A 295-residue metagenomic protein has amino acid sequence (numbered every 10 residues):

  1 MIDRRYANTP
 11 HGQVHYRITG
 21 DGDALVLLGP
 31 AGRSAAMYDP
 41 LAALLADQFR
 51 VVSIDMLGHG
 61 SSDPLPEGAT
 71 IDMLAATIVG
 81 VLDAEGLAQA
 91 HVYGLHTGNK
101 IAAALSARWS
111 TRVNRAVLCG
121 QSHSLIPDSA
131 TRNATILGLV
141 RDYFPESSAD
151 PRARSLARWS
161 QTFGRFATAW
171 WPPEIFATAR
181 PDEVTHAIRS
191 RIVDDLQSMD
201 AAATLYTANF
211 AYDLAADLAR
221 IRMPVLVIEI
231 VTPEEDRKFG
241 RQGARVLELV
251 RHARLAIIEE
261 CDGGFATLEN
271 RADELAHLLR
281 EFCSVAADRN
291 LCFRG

Functional and structural regions predicted by a protein language model:
M1-Q13: N-terminal cap/lid segment of alpha/beta-hydrolase-fold proteins
P10-P64: Conserved HGGG/HGGXW glycine-rich cap/lid loop of the alpha/beta-hydrolase fold
D39-A43, V52-T97, D262, T267-E269 (+1 more regions): Active-site loop/oxyanion-hole signature of alpha/beta-hydrolase fold enzymes
I101-L105: Hydrolases whose catalytic domains are alpha/beta-hydrolase-1, hotdog thioesterase, or metallo-beta-lactamase-like
A107, N114-S155: Flexible "cap/lid" loop of the alpha/beta hydrolase fold
T168-A169, R180-A216: Hydrophobic, aromatic-rich cap/lid helix
R222-G264: Conserved loop-alpha-helix segment in the C-terminal half of the alpha/beta-hydrolase fold that carries the catalytic
R251-G295: Catalytic active-site module of serine/aspartate enzymes centered on a nucleophile-bearing elbow/loop
